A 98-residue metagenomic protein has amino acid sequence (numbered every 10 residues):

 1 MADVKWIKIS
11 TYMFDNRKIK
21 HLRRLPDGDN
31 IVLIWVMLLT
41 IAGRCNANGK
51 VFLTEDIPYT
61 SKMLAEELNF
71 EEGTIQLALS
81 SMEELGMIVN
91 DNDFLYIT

Functional and structural regions predicted by a protein language model:
M1-Y96: Positively charged, structured surface patches that bind polyanionic biopolymers
